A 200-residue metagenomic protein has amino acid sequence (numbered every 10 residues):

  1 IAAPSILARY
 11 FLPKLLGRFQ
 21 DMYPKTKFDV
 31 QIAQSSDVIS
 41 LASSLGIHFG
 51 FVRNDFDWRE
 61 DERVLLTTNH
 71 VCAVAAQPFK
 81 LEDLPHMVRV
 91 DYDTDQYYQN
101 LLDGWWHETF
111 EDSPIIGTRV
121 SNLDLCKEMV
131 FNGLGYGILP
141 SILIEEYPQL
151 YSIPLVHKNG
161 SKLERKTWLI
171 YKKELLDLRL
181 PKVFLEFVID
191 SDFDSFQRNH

Functional and structural regions predicted by a protein language model:
I1-A2, V71, F79-N100, D192: Short loop->beta-strand "edge-of-pocket" segments that line small-molecule binding or catalytic clefts across diverse
I1-W58: Central regulatory/effector-binding core of bacterial HTH transcription factors
F11, P154-N199: A late-sequence structural motif
M22-V30, E108-G117: A local structural motif
A33-M87, L143: Acidic, Gly/Pro-rich loop/turn segments at junctions of secondary structure
Q34-V38, S43, E111-V156: Hydrophobic hinge/microswitch elements
E62-T67, V71-C72, S141, Q149-K166: Short beta-strand->loop
V88-E111, D177-L178, L185, S195-R198: Secondary-structure junction motif
